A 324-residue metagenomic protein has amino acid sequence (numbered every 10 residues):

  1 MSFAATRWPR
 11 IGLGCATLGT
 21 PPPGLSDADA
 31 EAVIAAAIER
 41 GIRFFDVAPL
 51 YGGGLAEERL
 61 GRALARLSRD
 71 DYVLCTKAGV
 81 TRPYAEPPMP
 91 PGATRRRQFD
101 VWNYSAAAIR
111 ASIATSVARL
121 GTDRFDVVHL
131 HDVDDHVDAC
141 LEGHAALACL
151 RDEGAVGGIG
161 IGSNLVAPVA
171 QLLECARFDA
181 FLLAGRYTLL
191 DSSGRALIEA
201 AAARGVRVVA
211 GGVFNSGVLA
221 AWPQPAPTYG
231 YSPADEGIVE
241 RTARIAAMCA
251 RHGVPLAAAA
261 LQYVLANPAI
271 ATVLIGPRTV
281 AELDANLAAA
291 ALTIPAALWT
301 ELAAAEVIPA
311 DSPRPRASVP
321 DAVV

Functional and structural regions predicted by a protein language model:
M1-Y72: N-terminal binding-site loop/beta-alpha segment at the start of enzyme catalytic domains that lines or forms
A4-P22, C75-D100, H129: N-terminal small/glycine-rich loop or linker at the start of catalytic domains across soluble metabolic enzymes
A5-I11, G41-R43, S68-Y72, T122-D126 (+4 more regions): Short, well-ordered coil/turn segments that N-cap beta-strands
L13, A30, F45, L60 (+9 more regions): Conserved, mostly hydrophobic/aromatic
G24-A37, S105-L120, N164-Q171: Short, acidic/polar
G61-A78, A145-E153: Alpha-helix-loop-beta-strand connector modules within alpha/beta enzyme cores
V117-H136: Active-site groove signature of glycoside hydrolases
V133-P309, P313-V324: Beta/alpha (TIM)-barrel catalytic core signal, keyed to glycine-rich beta->alpha loops juxtaposed to Asp/Glu that bind
